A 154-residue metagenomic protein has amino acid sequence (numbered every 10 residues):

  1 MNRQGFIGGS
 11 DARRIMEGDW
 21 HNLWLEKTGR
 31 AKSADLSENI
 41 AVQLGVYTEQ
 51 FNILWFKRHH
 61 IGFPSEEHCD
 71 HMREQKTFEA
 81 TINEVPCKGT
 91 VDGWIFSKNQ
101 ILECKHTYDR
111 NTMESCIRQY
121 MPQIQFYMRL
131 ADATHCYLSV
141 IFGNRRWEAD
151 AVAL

Functional and structural regions predicted by a protein language model:
M1-L54, H59: Charged, glycine-rich intrinsically disordered N-terminal tails and low-complexity linkers that flank
R58-L154: Nucleic-acid nuclease catalytic cores
